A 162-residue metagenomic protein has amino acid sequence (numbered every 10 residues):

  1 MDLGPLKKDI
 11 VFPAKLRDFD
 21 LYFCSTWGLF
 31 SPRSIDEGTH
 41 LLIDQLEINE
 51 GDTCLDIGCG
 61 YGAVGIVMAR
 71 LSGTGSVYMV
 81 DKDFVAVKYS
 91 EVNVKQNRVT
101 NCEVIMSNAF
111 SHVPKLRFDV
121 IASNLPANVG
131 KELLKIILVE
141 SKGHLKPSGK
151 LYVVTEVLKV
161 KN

Functional and structural regions predicted by a protein language model:
M1-N49: Class I SAM-dependent transferase core
E37-S123: Conserved SAM/SAH cofactor-binding pocket of Class I
E91-V92, L133-I136: Short amphipathic alpha-helical segments
V120-E132: Glycine-rich phosphate-binding "P-loop"
K135-P147: A short glycine-rich, Lys/Arg-flanked "PGG" loop and its adjoining helix->strand segment in the class I
S148-T155: Conserved beta-strand signature within the Rossmann-like core of class I S-adenosyl-L-methionine
E156-N162: Conserved class I S-adenosyl-L-methionine
